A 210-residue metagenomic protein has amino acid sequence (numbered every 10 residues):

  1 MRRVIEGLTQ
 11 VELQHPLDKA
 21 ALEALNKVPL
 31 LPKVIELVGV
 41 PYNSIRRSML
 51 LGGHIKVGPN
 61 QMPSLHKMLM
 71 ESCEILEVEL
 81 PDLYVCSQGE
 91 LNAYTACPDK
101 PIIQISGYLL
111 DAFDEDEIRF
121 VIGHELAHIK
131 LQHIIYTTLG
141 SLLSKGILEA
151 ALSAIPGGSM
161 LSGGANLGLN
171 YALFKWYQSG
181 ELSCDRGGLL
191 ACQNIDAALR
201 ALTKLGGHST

Functional and structural regions predicted by a protein language model:
M1-D99, N170-L173, S209: Hydrophobic or amphipathic, alpha-helical segments that drive membrane association/targeting
K56, N60, S64, Q104-F120 (+1 more regions): Short pre-active-site segment immediately N-terminal to the catalytic Zn-binding motif
Q61-H66, S72-V78, P156-T210: Short helix/loop segments within enzyme catalytic domains that coordinate or immediately flank catalytic cofactors
L83, G89-R119, L126, Q132: Active-site scaffold of zinc-dependent metalloenzymes
A93-Y94, E149, S153-I155, H208-T210: Secretory-pathway/luminal and periplasmic proteins that interact with or process carbohydrate-rich
L126-K145: Catalytic Zn2+-binding segment of zinc metalloproteases
L142-I155, G164-G168: Membrane-active amphipathic alpha-helices enriched in small hydrophobic residues
